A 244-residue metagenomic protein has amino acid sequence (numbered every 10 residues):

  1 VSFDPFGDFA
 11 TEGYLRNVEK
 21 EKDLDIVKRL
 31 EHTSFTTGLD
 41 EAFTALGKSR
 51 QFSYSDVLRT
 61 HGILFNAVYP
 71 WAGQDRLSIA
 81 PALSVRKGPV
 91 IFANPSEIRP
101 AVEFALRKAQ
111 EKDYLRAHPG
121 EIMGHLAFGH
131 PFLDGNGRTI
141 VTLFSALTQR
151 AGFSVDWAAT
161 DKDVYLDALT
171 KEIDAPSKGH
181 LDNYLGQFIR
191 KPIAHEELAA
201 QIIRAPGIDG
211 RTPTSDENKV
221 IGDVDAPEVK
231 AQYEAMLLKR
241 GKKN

Functional and structural regions predicted by a protein language model:
V1-D134, R138-N244: FIC/Doc superfamily catalytic core
